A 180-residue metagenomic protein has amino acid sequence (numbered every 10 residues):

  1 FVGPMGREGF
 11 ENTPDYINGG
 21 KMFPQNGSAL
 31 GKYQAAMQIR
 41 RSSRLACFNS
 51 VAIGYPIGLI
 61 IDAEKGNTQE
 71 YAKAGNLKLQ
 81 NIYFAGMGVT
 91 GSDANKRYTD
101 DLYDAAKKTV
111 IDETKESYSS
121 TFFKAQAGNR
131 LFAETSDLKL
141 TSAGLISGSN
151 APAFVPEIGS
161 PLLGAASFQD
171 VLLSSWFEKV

Functional and structural regions predicted by a protein language model:
F1-V180: Extracellular beta-rich repeat passengers
